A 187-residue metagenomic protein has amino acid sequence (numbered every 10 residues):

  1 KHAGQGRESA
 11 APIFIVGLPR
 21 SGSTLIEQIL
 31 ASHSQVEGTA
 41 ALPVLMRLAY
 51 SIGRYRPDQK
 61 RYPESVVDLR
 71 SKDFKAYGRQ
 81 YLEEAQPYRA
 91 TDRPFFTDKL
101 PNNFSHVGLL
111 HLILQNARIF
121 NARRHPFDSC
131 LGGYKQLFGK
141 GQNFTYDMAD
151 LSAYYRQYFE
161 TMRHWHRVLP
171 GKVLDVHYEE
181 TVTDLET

Functional and structural regions predicted by a protein language model:
K1-Y77: PAPS-dependent sulfotransferase catalytic core
G22-S23, Y81, T97: Generic structural signal for small/hydrophobic residues in well-ordered secondary structure, especially within
T39, V44-D68, F74, P87-T187: PAPS-dependent sulfotransferase catalytic domain
R79-P87: Conserved alpha-helical scaffold flanking the Walker A/P-loop in AAA+ ATPase domains
